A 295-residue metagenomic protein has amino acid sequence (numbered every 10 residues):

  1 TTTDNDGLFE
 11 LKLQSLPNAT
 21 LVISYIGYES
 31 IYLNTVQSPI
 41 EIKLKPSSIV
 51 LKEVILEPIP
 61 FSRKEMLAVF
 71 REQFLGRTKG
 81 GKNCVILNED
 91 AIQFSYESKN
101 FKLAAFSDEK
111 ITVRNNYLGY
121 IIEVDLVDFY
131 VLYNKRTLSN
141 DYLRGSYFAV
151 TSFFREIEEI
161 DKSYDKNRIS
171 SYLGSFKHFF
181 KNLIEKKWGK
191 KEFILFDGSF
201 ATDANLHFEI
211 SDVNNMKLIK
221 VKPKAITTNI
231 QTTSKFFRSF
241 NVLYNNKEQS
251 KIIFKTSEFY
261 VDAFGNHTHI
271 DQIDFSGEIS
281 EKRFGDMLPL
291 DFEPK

Functional and structural regions predicted by a protein language model:
T1, I31-L33, I42: Generic detection of short hydrophobic beta-strand segments and adjacent strand-loop junctions
T1-L8: Short, acidic Ser/Thr/Gly-rich low-complexity loop/linker segments typical of extracellular and cell-surface proteins
D6, T35-Q37: A short, sequence-level motif marking secondary-structure junctions
F9-L11, I40: Short strand-edge motifs at loop-to-beta-strand transitions and within beta-strands of extracellular beta-rich domains
S15-P17: Surface-exposed, short loops/turns at beta-strand junctions within beta-sandwich domains
T20-L33: A short, solvent-exposed loop/turn motif at the edges and junctions of modular extracellular/periplasmic domains
Q37-K295: Surface-exposed, low-complexity/disordered segments and acidic/polar micro-motifs at processing/linker regions
